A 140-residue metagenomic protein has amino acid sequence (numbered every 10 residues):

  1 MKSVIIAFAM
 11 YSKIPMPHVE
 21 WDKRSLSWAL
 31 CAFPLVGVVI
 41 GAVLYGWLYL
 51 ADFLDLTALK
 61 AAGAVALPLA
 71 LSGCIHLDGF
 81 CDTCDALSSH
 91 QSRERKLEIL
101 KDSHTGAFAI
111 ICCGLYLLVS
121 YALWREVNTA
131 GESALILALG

Functional and structural regions predicted by a protein language model:
M1-G73, Q91-L97, T105, A109-G140: Hydrophobic alpha-helical transmembrane segments
G73-G79: Replace "His-x-His-based motif
L87-S89: Catalytic P-loop NTPase motifs of RecA-like helicase/translocase cores
L100: Divalent-cation-assisted or electrostatically stabilized phosphate/pyrophosphate-binding catalytic cores
